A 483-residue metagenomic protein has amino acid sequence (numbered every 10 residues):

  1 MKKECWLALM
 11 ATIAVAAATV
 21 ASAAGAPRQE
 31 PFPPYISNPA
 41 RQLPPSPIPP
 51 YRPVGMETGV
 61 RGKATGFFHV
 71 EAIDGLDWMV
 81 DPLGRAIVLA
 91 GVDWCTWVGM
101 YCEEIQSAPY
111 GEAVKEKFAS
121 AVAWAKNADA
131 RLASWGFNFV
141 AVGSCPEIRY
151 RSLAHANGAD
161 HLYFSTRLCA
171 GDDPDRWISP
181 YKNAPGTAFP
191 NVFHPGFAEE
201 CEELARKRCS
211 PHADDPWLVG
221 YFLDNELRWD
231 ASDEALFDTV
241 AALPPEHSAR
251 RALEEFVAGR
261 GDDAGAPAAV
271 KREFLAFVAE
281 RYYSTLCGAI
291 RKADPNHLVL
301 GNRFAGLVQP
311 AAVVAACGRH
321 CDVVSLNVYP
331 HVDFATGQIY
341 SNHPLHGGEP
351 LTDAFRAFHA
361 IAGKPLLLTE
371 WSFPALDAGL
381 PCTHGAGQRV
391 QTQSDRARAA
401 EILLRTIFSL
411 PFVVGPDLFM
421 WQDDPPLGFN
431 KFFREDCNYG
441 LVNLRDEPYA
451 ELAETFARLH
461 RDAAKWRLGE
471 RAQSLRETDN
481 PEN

Functional and structural regions predicted by a protein language model:
A8-A18: Bacterial N-terminal signal peptides
R28-D160, D173-W217, A264-V278: Active-site-adjacent substrate/metal-binding segments within catalytic domains of carbohydrate-active enzymes
D74, P82, A184-H194, D214-V314: Polysaccharide-binding and catalytic clefts of secreted carbohydrate-active enzymes
G84, V140, Y221, I290 (+3 more regions): Conserved, mostly hydrophobic/aromatic
W177-P190, A268, F358-A400: Active-site clefts of carbohydrate-active enzymes
L218-G220, D224-N225, T369-L376, G385-Y439: Substrate-binding cleft of secreted/luminal carbohydrate-active enzymes
T239-E246, F419-N483: Aromatic-rich peripheral "rim/lid" segments of glycoside hydrolase catalytic domains that contact and position glycan
F277-G288, D294-G385, R405: Glycoside hydrolase catalytic-domain groove-lining segments
